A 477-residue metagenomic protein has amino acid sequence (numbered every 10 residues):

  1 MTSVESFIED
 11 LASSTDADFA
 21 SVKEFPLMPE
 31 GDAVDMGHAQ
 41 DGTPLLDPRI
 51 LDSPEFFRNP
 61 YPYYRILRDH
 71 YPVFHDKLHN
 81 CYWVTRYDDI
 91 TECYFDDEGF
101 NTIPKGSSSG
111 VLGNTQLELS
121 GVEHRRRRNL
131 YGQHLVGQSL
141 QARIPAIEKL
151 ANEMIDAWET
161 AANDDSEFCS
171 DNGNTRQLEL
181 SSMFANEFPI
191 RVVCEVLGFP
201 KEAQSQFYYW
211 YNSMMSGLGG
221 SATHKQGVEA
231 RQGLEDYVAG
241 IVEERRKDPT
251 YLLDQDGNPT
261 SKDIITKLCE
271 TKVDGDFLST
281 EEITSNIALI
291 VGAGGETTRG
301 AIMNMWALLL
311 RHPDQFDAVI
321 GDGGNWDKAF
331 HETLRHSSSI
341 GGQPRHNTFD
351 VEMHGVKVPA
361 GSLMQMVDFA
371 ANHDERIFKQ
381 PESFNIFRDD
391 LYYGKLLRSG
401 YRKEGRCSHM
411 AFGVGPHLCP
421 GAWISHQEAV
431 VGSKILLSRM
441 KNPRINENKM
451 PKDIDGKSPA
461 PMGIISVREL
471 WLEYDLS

Functional and structural regions predicted by a protein language model:
T2-S477: Cytochrome P450
